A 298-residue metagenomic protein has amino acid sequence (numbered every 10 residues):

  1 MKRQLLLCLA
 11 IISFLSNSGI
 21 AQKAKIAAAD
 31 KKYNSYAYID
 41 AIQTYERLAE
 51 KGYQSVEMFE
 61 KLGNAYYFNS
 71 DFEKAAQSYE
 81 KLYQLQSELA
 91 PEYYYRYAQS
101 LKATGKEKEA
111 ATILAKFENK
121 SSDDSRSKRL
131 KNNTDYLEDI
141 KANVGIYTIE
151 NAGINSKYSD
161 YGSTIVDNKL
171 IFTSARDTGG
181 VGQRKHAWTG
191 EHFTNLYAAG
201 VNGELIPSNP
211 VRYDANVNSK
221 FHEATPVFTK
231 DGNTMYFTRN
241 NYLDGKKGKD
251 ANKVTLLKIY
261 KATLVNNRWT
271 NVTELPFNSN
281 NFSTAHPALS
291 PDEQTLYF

Functional and structural regions predicted by a protein language model:
Q22-R47, K51-G52: Alpha-helical segment of the N-proximal tetratricopeptide repeat
K23, E57, P91-E92: Start-of-helix register in tetratricopeptide repeats
A103, E107-E109, K116-F298: Short, conserved micro-motifs composed of acidic
